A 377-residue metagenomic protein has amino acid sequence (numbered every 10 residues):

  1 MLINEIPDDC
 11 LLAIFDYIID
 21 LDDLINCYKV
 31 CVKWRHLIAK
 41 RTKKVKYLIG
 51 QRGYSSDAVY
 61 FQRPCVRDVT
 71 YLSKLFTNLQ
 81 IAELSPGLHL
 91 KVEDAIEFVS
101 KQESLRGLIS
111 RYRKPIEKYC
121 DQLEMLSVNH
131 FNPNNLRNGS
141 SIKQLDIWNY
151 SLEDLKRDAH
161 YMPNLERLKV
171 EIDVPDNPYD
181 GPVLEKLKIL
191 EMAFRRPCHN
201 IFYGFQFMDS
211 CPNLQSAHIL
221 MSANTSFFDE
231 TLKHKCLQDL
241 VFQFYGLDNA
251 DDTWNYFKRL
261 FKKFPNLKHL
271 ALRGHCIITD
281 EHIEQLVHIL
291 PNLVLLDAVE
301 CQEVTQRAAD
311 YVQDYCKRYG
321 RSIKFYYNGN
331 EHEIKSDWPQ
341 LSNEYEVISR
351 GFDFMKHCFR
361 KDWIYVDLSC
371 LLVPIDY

Functional and structural regions predicted by a protein language model:
M1-Y377: The conserved beta-strand core of Leucine-Rich Repeat
